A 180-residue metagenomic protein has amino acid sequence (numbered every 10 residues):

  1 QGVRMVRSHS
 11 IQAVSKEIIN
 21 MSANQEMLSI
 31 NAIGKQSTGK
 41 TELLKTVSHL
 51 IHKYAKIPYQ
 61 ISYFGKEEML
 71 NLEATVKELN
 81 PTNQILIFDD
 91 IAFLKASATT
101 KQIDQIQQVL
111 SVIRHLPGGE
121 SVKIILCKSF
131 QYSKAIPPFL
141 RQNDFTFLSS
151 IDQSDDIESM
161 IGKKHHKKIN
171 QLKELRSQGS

Functional and structural regions predicted by a protein language model:
Q1-S22: N-terminal pre-Walker A segment at the start of P-loop NTPase domains
Q1-V3, A55, M69-L70: Disordered, low-complexity tails and leader-like regions
S15-K16, H52, I136-P137: Generic structural signal for alpha-helix starts
N24-I30: Pre-Walker A (Motif I) flank of P-loop NTPase domains
Q25, A55-P58, P81, G119-S121: Short helix-terminating capping/connector loops at secondary-structure junctions
I30-S48, F64-K168: Conserved P-loop NTPase motor cores
H49-I61: Post-Walker A helix-loop "phosphate-sensing" segment adjacent to the P-loop in P-loop NTPases
L172-S180: Conserved AAA+ ATPase small/helical "lid" subdomain
